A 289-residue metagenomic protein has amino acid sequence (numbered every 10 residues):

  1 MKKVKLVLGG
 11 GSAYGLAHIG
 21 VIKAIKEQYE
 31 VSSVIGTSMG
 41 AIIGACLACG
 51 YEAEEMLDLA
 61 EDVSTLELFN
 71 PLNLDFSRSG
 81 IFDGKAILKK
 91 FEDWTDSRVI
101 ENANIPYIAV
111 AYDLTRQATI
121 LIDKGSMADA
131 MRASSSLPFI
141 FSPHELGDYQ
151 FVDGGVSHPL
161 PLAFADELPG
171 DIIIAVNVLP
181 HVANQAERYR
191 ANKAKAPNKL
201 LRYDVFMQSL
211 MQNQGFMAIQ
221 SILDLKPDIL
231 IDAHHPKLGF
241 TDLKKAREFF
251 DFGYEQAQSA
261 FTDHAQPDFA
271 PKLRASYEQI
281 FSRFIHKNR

Functional and structural regions predicted by a protein language model:
M1-T37, A45-R289: Patatin-like phospholipase
